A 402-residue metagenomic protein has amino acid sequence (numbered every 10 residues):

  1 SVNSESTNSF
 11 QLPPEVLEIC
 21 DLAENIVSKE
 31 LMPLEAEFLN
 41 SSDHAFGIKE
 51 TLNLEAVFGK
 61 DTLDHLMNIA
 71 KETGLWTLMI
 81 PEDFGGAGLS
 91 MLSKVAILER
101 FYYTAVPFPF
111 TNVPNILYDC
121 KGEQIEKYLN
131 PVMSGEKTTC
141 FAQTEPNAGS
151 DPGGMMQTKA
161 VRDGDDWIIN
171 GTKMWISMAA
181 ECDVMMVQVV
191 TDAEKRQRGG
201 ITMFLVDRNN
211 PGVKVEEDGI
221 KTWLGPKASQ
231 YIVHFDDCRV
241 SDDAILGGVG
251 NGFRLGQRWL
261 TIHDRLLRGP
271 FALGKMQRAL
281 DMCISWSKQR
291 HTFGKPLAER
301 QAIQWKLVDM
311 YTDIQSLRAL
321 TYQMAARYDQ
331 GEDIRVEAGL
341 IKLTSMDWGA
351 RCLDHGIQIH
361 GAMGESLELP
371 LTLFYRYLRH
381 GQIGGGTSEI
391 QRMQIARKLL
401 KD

Functional and structural regions predicted by a protein language model:
S1-T111, K127, P131-S134, R351 (+1 more regions): Amphipathic, small/basic residue-rich leader segments at the start of a protein or domain
N3-L12, L92, A96-I97, Y103 (+4 more regions): Glycine-rich phosphate/cofactor-binding loops in nucleotide/flavin-utilizing enzymes
T7-D21, K214-Q315, G381, R397-L400: Glycine-rich beta->alpha junctions and the first turn(s) of the following alpha-helix
E35-D43, T51, I284, K288-K295 (+2 more regions): C-terminal helix-coil-helix/basic helical segment that borders enzyme active sites and/or dimer interfaces and provides
P107-K127, S150-P152: N-terminal glycine-rich flavin-associated loop
G135-T144, M186-Q188: A short, Trp-centered hydrophobic/proline-enriched beta-strand micro-motif
T158-V161: A structural signal for short hydrophobic beta-strand segments in well-ordered beta-sheet cores
N170-E216: A short core secondary-structure module
